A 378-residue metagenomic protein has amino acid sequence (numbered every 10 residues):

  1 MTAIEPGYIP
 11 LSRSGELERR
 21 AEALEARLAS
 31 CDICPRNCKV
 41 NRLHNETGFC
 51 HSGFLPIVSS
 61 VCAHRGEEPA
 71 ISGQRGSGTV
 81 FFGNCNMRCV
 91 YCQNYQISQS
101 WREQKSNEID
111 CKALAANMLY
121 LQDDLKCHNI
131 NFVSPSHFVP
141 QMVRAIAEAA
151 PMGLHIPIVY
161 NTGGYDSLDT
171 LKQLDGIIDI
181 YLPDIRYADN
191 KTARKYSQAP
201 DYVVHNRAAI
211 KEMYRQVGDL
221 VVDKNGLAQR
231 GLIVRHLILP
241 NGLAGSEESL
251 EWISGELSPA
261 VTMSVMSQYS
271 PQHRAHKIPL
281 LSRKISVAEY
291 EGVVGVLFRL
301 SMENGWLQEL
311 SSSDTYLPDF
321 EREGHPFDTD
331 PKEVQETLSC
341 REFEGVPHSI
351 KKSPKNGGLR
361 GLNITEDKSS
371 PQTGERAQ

Functional and structural regions predicted by a protein language model:
M1-E46, G218-Q378: Auxiliary Fe-S-binding modules of radical SAM enzymes
C50-Y181, N190-K191: Conserved Radical SAM active-site core
G78, I130, I158-Y160, Y181-P183 (+3 more regions): Hydrophobic faces of well-ordered beta-strands that scaffold small-molecule active sites in alpha/beta enzyme cores
Q96-N107, K195-P200, K277-K284: Short glycine-enriched, charge-decorated loop/helix-capping segments at active-site entrances that position
S98-Q99, V139, G164-S167, I185-V203 (+3 more regions): Conserved radical SAM core fold
I146-H155, A209-M213, E289-V293: Alpha-helix-loop-beta-strand connector modules within alpha/beta enzyme cores
D175-N190, A260-Y269: Non-cysteine beta-strand/loop elements that form the S-adenosyl-L-methionine
R194-Q198, V203-K224: Anionic-ligand binding region
